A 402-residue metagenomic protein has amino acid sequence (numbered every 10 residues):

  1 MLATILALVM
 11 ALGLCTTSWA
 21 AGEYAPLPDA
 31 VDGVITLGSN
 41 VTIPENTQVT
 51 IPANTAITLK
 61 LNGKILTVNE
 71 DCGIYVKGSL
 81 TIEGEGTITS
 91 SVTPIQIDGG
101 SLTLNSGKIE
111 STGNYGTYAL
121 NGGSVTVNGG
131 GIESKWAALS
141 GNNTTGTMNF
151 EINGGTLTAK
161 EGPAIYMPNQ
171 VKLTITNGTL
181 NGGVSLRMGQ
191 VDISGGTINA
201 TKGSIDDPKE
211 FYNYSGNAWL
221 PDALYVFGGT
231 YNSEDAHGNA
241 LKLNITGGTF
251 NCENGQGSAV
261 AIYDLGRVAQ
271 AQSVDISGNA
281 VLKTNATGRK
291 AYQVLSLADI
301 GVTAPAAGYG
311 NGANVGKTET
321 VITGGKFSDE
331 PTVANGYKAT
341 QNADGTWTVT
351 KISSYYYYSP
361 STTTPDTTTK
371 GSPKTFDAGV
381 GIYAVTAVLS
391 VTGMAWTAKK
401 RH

Functional and structural regions predicted by a protein language model:
M1-A20, H402: Sec-dependent, cleavable N-terminal signal peptides
L12-E23, G371-G379: Sec-dependent signal peptide cleavage junction
T16-V34, Y356: Right-handed parallel beta-helix/beta-solenoid
V34-A56, L61-C72, S134: N-terminal extracellular ligand-recognition/capping segment immediately after the signal peptide
T50-K60, Y75-T89, Q96-T112, Y118-W136 (+5 more regions): Surface-exposed loop/turn motifs in large extracellular/passenger domains
Y337-K338: Extracellular disulfide-bonded cysteine-rich modules/repeats
T346-T375: C-terminal low-complexity, Ser/Thr- and acidic/Pro-rich disordered "stalk" regions positioned immediately N-terminal
G379-K400: A cross-kingdom C-terminal cell-surface attachment/processing module
